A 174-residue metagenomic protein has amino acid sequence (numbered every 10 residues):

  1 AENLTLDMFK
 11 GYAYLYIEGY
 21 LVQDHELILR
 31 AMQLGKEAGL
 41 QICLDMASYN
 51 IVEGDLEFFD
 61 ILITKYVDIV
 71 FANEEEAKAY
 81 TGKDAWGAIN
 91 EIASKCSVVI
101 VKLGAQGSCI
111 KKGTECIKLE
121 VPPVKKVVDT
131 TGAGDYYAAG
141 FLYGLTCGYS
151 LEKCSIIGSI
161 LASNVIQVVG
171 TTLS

Functional and structural regions predicted by a protein language model:
A1, E75, G113-E115: Short loop segments at secondary-structure junctions
A1-E2, E53-G54, Y80, K126-T131: Short, charged, surface-exposed secondary-structure boundary motifs
A1-I17: Conserved N-terminal subdomain of the carbohydrate kinase-like
L4-D7, I61-L62, N90-E91, I100: Structural motif
D7, Q33, N164: Surface-exposed charge patches
K10-G11, K65-Y66, K95: Alpha-helix C-terminal capping/helix-to-coil transition sites in glycosyltransferase folds
Y14-N90, Q106-G107: Conserved beta-alpha-beta core of the PfkB/ribokinase-like small-molecule kinase fold
E37, G82-S174: Conserved phosphate-binding/catalytic region of the ribokinase-like
